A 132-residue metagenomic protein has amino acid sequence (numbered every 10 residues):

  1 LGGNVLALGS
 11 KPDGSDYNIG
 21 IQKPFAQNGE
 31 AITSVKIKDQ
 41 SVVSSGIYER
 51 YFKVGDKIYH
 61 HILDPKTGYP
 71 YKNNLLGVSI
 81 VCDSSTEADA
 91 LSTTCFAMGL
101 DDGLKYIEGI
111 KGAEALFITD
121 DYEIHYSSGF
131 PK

Functional and structural regions predicted by a protein language model:
L1-K132: Mature catalytic core of soluble alpha/beta enzymes
